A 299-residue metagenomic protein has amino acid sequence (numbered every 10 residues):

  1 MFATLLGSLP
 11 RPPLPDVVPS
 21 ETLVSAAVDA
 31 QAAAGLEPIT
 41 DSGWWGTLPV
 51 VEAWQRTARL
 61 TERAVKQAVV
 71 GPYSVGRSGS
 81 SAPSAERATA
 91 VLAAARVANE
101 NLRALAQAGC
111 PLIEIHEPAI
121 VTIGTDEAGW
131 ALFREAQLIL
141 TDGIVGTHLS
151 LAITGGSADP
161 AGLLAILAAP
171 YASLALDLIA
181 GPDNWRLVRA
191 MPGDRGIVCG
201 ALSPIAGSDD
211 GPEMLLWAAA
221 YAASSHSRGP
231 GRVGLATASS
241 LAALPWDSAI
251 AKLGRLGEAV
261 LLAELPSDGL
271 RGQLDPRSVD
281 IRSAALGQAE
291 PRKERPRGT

Functional and structural regions predicted by a protein language model:
M1-T299: Domain-level signal for soluble alpha/beta catalytic cores
